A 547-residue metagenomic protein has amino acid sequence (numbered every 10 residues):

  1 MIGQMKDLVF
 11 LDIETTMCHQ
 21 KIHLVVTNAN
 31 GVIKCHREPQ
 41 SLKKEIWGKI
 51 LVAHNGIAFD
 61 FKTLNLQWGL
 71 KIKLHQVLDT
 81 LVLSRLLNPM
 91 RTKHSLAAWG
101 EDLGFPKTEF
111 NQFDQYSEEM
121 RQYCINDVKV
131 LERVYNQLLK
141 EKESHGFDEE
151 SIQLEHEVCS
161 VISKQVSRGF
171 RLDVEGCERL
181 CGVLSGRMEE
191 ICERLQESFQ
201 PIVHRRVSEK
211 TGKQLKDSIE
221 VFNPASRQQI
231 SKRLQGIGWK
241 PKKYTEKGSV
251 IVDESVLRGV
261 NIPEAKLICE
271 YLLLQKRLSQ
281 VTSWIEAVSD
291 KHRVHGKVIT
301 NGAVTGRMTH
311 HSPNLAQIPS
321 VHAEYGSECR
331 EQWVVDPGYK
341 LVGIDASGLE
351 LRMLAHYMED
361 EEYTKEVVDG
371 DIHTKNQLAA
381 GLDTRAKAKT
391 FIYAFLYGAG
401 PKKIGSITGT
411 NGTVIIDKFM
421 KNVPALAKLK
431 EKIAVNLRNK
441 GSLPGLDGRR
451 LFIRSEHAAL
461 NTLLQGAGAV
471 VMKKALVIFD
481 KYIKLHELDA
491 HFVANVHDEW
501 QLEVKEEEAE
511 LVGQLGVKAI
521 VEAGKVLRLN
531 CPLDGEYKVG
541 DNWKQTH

Functional and structural regions predicted by a protein language model:
M1-D7, K43-E45, Y325-K340, K484-L485: A short acidic-Thr-Gly-centered motif at the start of a beta-strand
M1-H19, D102, F110, E118-Y325 (+7 more regions): Conserved "right-hand" nucleotidyltransferase catalytic core of DNA-directed polymerases
I2, K6-L11, M17-K142, G348: Conserved DEDDh/DEDDy metal-dependent 3′-5′ exonuclease domain
K21-H23, G343, E350-A380, R450: Metal-dependent catalytic core segments for phosphate chemistry
K49-I57, D345, K402-S406, Q501-E503: Short glycine-rich phosphate-binding loop at a beta-alpha junction
V77-L81, W333-L349, F395-G398, I404-I407: Conserved catalytic palm subdomain of right-hand nucleotidyl-transferase polymerases, strongest for RNA-directed enzymes
D217, T300-N301, L378-L488, F492-V496 (+2 more regions): Conserved catalytic core of nucleic-acid polymerases
V512-I520: Short amphipathic alpha-helices in soluble, non-transmembrane regions that often serve as interface/regulatory elements
